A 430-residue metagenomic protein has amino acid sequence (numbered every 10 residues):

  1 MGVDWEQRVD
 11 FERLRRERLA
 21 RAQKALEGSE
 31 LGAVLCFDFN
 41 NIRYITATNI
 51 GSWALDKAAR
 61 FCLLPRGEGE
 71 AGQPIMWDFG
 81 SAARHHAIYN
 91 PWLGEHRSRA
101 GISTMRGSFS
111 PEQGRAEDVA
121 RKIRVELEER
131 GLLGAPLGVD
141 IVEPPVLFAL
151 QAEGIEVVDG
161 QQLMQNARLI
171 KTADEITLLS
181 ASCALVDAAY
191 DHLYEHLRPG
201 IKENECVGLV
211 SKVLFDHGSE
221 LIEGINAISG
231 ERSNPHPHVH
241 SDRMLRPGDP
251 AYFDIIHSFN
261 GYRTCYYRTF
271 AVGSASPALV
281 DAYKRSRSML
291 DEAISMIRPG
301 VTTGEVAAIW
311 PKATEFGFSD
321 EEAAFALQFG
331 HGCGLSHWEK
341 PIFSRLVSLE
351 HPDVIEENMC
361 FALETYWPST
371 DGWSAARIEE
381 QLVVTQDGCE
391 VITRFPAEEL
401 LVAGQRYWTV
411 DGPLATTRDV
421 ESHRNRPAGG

Functional and structural regions predicted by a protein language model:
M1-G430: Active-site neighborhoods and metal-handling regions in enzymes and metal-associated proteins
